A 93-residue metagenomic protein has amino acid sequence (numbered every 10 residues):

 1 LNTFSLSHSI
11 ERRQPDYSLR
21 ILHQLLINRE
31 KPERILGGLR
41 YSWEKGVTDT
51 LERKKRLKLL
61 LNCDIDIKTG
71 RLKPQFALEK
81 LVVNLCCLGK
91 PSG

Functional and structural regions predicted by a protein language model:
L1-R13: Long, charge-dense, solvent-exposed interaction surfaces that engage phosphate-rich ligands
E11-G93: Helix-rich C-terminal "collar"/helical-bundle subdomain used as an assembly and partner-interaction module in RFC-like
